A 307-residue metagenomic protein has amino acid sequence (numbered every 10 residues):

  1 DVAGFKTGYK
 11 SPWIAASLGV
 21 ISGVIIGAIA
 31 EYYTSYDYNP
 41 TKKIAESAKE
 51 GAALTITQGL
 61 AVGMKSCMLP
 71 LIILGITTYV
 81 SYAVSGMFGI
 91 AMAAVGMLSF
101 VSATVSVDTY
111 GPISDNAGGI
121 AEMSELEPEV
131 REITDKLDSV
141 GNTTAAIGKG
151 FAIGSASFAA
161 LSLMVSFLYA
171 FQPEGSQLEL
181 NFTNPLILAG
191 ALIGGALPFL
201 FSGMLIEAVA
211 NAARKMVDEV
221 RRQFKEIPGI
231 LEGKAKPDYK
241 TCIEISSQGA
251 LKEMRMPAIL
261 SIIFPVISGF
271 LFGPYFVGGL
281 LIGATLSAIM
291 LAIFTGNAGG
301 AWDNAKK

Functional and structural regions predicted by a protein language model:
D1-K307: Hydrophobic packing and interface segments
